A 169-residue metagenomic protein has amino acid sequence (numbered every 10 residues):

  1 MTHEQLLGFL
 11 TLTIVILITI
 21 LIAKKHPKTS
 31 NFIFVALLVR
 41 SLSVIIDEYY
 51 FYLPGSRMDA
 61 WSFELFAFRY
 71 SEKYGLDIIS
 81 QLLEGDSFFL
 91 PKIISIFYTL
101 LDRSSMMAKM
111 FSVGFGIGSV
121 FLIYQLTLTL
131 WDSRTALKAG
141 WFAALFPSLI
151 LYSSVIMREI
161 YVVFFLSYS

Functional and structural regions predicted by a protein language model:
M1-I45: Start-transfer (signal-anchor) and selected internal transmembrane alpha helices of multi-pass inner/ER membrane
T11, I94-Y98, D102, K109-L122 (+1 more regions): Transmembrane alpha-helices of multi-pass, membrane-embedded glycan-processing enzymes that use lipid-linked
L17-A23, M110-L130: Transmembrane-helix motifs of polytopic, lipid-linked glycan transferases
N31, V120-L145: Transmembrane-helix signature of polytopic, membrane-embedded enzymes that assemble or transfer cell-envelope glycans
L37-L38, M110-G114, W141-L145, Y168-S169: Residue-level signature of the transmembrane alpha-helical core of multi-pass small-molecule transporters
F51-F66, D77-I93, D102-M106: Extracytoplasmic catalytic/substrate-binding loops of multi-pass membrane glycan-assembly enzymes
S154-E159: Short acidic/glycine- and proline-prone juxtamembrane loop motifs at membrane-interface regions of multi-pass membrane
